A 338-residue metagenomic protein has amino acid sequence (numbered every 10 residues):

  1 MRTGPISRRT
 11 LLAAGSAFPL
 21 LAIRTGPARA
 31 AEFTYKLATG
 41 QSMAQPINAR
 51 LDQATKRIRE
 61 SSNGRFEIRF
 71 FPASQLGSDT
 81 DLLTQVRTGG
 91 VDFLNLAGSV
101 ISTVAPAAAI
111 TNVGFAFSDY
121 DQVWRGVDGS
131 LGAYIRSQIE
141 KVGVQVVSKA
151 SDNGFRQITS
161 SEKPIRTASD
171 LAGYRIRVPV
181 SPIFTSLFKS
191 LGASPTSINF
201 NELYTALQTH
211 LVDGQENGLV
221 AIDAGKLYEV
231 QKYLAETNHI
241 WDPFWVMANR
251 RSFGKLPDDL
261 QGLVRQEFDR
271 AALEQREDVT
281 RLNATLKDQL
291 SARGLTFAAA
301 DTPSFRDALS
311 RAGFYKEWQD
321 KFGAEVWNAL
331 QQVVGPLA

Functional and structural regions predicted by a protein language model:
R2-I6, T10-L21, R29-Q122, S130-L131 (+1 more regions): N-terminal secretory/targeting leader peptides
R125: Short beta-strand-centered segments that line the small-molecule binding cleft or hinge of alpha/beta clamshell
